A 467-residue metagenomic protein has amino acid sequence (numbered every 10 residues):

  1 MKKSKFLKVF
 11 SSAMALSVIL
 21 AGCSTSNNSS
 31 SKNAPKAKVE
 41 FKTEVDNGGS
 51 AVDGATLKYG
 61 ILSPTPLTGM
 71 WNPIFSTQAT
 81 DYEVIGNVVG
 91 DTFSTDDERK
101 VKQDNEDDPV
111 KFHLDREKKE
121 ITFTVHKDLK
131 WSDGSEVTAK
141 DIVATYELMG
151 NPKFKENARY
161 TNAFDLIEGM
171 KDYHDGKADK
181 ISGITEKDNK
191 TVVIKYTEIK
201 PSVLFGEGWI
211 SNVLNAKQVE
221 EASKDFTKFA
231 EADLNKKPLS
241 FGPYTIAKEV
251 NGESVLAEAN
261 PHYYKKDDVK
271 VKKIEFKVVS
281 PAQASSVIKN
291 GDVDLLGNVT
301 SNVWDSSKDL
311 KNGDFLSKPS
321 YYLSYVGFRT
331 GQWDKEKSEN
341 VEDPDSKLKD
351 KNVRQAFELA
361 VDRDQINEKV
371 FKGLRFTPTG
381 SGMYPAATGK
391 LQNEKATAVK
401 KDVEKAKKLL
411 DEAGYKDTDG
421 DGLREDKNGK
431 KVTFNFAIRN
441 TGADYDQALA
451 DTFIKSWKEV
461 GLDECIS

Functional and structural regions predicted by a protein language model:
I19-G22: C-terminal motif of bacterial Sec signal peptides marking the signal peptidase cleavage site
L57-R116, L239: N-terminal lobe/hinge region of extracytoplasmic solute-binding protein
V110-A158, S346-K349: Aromatic- and charge-enriched surface segment that lines or borders ligand/interaction sites
R159-E221: Surface-exposed binding/hinge segments that line and control ligand-binding clefts or catalytic entry sites
G208-V269, K273, V403: Gly/Pro-rich hinge or "lid" segments in bacterial periplasmic/extracellular proteins
F229-N235, A259-S307, I454, D463: Ligand-site clamp/hinge motif
E258-H262, Y322-V353, K369: A bilobed periplasmic-binding-protein/Venus flytrap-type ligand-binding module shared by bacterial periplasmic
L348-K455: Append "and occasionally in soluble cytosolic enzymes with long acidic Gly/Pro-rich linkers
